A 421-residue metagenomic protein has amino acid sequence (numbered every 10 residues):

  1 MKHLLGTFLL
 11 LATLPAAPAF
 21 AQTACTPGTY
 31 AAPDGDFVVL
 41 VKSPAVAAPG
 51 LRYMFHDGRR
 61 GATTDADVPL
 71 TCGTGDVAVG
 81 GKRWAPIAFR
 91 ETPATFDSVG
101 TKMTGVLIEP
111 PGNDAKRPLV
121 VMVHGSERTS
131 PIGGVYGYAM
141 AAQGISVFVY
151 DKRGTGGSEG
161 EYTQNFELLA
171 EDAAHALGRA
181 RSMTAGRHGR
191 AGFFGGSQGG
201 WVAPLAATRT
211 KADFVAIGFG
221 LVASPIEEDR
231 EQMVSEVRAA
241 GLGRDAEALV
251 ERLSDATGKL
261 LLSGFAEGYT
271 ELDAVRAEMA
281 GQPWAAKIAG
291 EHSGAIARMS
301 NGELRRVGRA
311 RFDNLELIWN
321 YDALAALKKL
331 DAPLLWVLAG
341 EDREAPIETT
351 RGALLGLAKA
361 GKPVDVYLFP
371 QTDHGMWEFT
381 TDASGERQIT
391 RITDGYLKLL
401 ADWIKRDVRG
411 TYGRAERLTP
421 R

Functional and structural regions predicted by a protein language model:
G75-D114: N-terminal cap/lid segment of alpha/beta-hydrolase-fold proteins
A115-G125: Short beta-strand element of the alpha/beta-hydrolase
S126-Y138, K152, E348: The serine-hydrolase catalytic nucleophile loop
M140-G157: Conserved alpha/beta-hydrolase
T163-M183: Alpha/beta-hydrolase active-site loop
G218-A326: Accessory cap/linker subdomain of secreted extracellular hydrolases
L330, W336-L338, D342: Short beta-strand/loop motif that positions the catalytic acidic residue of the alpha/beta-hydrolase fold
R343-T349: Conserved alpha/beta-hydrolase "acid-adjacent" motif
